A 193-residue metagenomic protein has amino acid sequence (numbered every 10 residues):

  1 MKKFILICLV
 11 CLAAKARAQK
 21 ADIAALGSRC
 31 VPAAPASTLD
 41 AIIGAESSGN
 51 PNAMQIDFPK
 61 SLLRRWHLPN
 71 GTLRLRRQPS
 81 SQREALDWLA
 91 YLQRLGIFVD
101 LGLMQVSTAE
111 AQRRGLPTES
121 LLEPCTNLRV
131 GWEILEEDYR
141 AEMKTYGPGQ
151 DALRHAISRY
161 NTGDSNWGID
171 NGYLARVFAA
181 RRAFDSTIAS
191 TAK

Functional and structural regions predicted by a protein language model:
M1-I7: Sec-dependent signal peptide recognition, specifically the positively charged N-region followed immediately by
I7-R17: Hydrophobic h-region of N-terminal signal peptides that target proteins for export in Gram-negative bacteria
Q19-F184: Catalytic glycan-binding domains that act on GlcNAc-containing polysaccharides
A189-K193: Low-complexity, Gly/Ser/Thr/Pro-rich intrinsically disordered linker/tail segments
